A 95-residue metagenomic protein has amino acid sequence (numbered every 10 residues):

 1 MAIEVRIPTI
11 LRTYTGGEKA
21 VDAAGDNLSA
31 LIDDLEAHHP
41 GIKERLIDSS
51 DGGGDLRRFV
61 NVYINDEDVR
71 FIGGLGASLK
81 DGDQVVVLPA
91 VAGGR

Functional and structural regions predicted by a protein language model:
M1-R95: Ubiquitin-like/PB1-type beta-grasp interaction modules and other compact soluble beta-rich domains
